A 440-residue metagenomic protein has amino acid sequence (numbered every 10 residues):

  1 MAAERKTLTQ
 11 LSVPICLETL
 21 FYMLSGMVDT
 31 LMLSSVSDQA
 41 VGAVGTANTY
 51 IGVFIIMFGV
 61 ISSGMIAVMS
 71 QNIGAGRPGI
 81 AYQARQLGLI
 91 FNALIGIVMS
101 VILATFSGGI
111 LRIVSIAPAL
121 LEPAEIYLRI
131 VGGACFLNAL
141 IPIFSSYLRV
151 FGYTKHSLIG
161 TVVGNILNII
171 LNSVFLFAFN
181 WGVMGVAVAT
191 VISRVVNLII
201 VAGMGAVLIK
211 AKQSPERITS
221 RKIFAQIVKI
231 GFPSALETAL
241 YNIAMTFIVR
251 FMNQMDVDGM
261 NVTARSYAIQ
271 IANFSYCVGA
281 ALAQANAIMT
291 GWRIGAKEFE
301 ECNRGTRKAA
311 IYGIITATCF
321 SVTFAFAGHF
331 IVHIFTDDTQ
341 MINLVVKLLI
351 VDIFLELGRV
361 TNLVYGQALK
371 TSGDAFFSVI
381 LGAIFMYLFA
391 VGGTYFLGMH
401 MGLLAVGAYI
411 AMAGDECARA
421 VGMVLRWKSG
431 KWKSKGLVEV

Functional and structural regions predicted by a protein language model:
M1-I15, M69-F136, A178-F232, T290-L355 (+1 more regions): Short alpha-helical transmembrane segments in multi-pass integral membrane proteins
Q10-D29, I130, G164, S193-N197 (+3 more regions): Transmembrane helical elements of multi-pass membrane transporters/channels
Y22, G26-D29, L33, I55-I66 (+15 more regions): Alpha-helical transmembrane segments and their lipid-water interface positions in multi-pass membrane proteins
L24-G42, L111-P118, V174-W181, A239-Q270 (+4 more regions): Helix-terminus/linker motif at the lipid-water interface of multi-pass membrane proteins
V41-V101, N138-S157, V249, V262-G328 (+1 more regions): Small-residue-rich hydrophobic transmembrane alpha-helices
S62, I66, I130-R149, S157-N168 (+7 more regions): Short runs within selected transmembrane alpha-helices of multi-pass transporters and secretion channels
F144-G152, N172-W181: Membrane-water interface regions at transmembrane-helix termini and the short interhelical loops of multi-pass membrane
L240-A244, I248, N253, V257 (+16 more regions): Hydrophobic alpha-helix feature that most strongly marks membrane-spanning transmembrane helices and their immediate
